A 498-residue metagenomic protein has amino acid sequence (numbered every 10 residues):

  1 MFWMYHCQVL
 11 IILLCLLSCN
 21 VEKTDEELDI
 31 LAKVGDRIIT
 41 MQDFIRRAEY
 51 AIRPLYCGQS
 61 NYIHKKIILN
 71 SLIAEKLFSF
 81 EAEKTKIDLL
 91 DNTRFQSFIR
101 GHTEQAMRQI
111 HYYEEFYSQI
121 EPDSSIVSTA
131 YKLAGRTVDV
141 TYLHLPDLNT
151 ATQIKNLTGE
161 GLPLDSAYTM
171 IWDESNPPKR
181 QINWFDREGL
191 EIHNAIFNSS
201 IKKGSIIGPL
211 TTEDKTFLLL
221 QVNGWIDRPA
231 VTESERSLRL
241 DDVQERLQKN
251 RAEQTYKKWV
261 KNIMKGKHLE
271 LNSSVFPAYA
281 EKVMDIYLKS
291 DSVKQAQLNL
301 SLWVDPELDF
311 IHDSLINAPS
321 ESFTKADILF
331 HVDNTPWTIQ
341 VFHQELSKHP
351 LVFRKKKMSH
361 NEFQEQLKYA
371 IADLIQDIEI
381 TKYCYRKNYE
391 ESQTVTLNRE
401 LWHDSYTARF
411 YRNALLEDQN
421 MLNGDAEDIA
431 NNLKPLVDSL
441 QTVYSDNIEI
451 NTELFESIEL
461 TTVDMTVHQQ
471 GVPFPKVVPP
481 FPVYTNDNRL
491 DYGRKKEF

Functional and structural regions predicted by a protein language model:
W3-I12: Sec-dependent signal peptide recognition, specifically the positively charged N-region followed immediately by
I11-L14, S71: A ubiquitous, low-specificity "background" feature that marks scattered single residues across proteins without
L16-S18: C-terminal motif of bacterial Sec signal peptides marking the signal peptidase cleavage site
N20-I38, C57-F498: Peptidyl-prolyl cis-trans isomerase
D29, R47-L55: Acidic/histidine-rich, surface-exposed loop or edge segments in extracytoplasmic proteins
F44: Hydrophobic pocket-lining residues within nucleotide cofactor-binding pockets
